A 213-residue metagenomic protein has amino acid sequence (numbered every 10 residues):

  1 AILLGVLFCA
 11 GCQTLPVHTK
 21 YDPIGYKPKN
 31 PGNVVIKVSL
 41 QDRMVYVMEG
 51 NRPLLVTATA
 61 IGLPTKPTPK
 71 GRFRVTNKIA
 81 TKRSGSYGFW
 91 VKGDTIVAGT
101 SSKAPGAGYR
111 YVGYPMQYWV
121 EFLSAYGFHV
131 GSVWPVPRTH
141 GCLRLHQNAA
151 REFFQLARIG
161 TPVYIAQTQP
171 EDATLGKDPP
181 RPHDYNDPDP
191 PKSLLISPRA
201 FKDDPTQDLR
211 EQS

Functional and structural regions predicted by a protein language model:
A1-A10: Bacterial N-terminal signal peptides
L3, P31, R138-T139: Alpha-helical hydrophobic/aromatic positions enriched in membrane-embedded helices and signal peptides
C12, P16-V17, I24, K70 (+1 more regions): Exported/periplasmic cell-wall-interacting domains
H18-M48: Post-signal peptide N-terminal segment of mature Sec-exported envelope proteins
L40-M44, M48-I79: Glycine-rich catalytic cores of cysteine/serine-nucleophile enzymes that process amide/ester linkages in cell-envelope
N51, T81, Q169-D172: Short, charged beta-turn/beta-strand-edge "cap" motif at the junction between a beta-strand and an adjacent loop
A80-K82, A125: Short, charged/polar surface micro-motifs in flexible loops or helix N-caps
R83-Y87: Non-transmembrane, membrane-adjacent beta-strand/coil modules in membrane-associated proteins and peripheral
